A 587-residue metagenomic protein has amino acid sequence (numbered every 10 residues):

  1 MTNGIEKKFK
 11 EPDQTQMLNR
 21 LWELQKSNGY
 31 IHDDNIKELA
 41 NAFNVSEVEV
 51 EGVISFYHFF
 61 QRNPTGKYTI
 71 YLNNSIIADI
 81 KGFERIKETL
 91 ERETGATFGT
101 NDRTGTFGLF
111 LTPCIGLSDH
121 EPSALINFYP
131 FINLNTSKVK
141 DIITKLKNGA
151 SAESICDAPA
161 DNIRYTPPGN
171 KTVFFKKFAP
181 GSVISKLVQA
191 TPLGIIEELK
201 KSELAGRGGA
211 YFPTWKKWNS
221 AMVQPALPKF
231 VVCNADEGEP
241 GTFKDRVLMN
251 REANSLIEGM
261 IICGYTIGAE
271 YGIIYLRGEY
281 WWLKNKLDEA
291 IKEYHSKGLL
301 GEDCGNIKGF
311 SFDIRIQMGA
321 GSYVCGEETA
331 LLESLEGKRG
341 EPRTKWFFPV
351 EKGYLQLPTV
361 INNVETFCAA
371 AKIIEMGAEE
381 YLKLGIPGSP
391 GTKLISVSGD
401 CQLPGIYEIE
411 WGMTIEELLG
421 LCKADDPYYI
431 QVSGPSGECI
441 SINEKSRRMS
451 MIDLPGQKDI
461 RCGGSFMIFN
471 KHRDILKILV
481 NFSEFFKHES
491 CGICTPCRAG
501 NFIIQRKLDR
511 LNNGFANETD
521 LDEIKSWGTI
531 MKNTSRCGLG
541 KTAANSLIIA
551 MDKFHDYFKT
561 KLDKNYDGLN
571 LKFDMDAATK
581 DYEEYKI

Functional and structural regions predicted by a protein language model:
M1-I587: Feature of Fe-S/electron-transfer and energy-metabolism proteins that preferentially highlights extended coupling
